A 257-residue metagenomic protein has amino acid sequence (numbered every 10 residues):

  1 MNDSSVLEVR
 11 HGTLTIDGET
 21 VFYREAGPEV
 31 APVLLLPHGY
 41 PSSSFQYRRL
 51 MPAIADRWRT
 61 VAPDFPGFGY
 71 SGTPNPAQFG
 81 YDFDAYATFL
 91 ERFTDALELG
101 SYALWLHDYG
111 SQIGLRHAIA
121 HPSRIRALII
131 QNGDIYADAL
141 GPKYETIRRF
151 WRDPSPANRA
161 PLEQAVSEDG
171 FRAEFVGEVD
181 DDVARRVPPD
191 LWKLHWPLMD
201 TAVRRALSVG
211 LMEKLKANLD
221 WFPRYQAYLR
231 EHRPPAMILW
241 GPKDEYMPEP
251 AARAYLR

Functional and structural regions predicted by a protein language model:
M1-V21, A26-P28, V33, V61 (+2 more regions): Flexible "cap/lid" subdomain of the alpha/beta-hydrolase fold that forms the substrate-access gate
L36-G39, A62: Structural cue for short, hydrophobic secondary-structure segments
G39-S42, D108: Active-site glycine-rich loops that stabilize anionic/oxyanionic intermediates across multiple enzyme folds
P41-R49, T60: Serine-hydrolase catalytic-loop signature spanning alpha/beta hydrolases and amidase-signature enzymes
Q46, F65-F68: Recognition helices and adjacent regulatory flanks at domain boundaries
R49-W58, A96: A short, Lys/Arg-enriched amphipathic alpha-helix followed by its capping loop at the start of a domain
P52, P63-P66: N-terminal cap/lid subdomain of alpha/beta-hydrolase-fold enzymes
